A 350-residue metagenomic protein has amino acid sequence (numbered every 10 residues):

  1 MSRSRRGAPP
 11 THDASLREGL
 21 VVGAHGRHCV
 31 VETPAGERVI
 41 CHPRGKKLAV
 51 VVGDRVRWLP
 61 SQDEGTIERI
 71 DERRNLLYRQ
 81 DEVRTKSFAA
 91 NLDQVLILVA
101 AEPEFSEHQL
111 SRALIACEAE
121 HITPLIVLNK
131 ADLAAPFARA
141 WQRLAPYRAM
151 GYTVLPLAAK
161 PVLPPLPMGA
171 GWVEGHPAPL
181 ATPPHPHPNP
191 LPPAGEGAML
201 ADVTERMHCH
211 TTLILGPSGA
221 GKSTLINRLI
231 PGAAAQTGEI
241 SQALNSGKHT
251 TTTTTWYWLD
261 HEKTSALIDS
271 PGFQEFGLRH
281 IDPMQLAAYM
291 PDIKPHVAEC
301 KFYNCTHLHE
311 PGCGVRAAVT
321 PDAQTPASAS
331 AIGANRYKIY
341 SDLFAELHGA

Functional and structural regions predicted by a protein language model:
P10-S15, R27, V50-R55, L59-E64 (+8 more regions): Helix-rich effector regions associated with P-loop NTPase G domains
C29-T33, C41, W58: SH3/SH3-like beta-barrel fold
E37-V50: Beta-strand/loop nucleic-acid-binding surfaces
A100-Y152: Phosphate-binding glycine-rich loops and their immediate beta-loop-alpha structural context
L133-P164, A198-S218: Canonical P-loop GTPase G-domain recognition
M168-V173, G195-E196: Glycine-biased, low-complexity coil/linker segments
K222: Conserved lysine of the Walker
